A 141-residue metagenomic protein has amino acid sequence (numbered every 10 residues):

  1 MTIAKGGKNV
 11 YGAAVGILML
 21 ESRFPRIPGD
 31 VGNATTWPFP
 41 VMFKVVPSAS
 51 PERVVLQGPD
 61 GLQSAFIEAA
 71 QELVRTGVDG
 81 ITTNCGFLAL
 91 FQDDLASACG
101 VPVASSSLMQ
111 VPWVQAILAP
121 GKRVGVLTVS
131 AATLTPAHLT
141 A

Functional and structural regions predicted by a protein language model:
M1-S64, S130-T133, L139-A141: N-terminal glycine-rich anion-binding loop in soluble enzyme alpha/beta folds
Y11-A14, P38-F39, C99-G100, P120-V124: Short coil/turn connectors at secondary-structure junctions
G61-G77: Short, well-structured alpha-helical segments in soluble
S64, E68-A69, F87-D94, A98: N-terminal active-site wall of soluble small-molecule enzyme domains
G80-F91, A104-Q110, V129-T133: Gly/Ser/Thr-rich loops at beta-strand to alpha-helix junctions that form or flank small-molecule/cofactor-binding
D94-L118: Short, acidic/small-residue loops that bind anionic groups at enzyme active sites
M109-A141: Conserved beta-alpha
